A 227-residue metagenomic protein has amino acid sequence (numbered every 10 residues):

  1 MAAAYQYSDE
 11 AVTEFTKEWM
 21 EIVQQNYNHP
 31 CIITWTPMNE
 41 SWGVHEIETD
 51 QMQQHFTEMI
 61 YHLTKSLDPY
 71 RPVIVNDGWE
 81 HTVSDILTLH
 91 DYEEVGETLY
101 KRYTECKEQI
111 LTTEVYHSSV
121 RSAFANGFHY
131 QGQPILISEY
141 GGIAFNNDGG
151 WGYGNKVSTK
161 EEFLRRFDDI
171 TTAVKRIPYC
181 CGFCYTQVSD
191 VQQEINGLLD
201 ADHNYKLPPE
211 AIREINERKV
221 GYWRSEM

Functional and structural regions predicted by a protein language model:
M1-E93, T98, F128-G132, E162-F163: Active-site mouth of glycoside hydrolases
C31-T36, H55-T57, H62, H81-V83 (+1 more regions): Substrate-binding clefts and catalytic carboxylate motifs of secreted carbohydrate-active enzymes
